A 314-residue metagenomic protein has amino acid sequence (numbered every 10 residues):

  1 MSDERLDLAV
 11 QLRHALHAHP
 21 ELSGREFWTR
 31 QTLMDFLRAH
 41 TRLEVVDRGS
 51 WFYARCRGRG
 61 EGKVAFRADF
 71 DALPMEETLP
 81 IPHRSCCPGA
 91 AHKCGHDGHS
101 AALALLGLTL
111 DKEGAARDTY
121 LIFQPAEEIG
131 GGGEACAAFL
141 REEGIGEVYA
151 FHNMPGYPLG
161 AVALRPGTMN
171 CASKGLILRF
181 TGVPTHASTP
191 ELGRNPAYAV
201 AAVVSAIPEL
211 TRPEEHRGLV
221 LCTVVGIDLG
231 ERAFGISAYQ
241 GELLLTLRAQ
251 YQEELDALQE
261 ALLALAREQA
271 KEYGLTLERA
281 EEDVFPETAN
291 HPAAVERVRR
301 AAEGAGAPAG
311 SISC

Functional and structural regions predicted by a protein language model:
M1-H92, D97, A101-R117: Acidic/His- and Gly-rich active-site-bordering loop/insert found across diverse amide/peptide-bond hydrolases
E4, G24, W28, T32 (+12 more regions): Conserved active-site and cofactor/substrate-binding residues in soluble primary-metabolism enzymes
V10, M34, A104-L108, E134-A137 (+7 more regions): Predominant activation on well-ordered alpha-helical scaffold segments within soluble catalytic domains
E21, D69-D71, A126, M154 (+1 more regions): Active-site beta-loop-alpha junctions enriched in small/polar residues
F52, L73-M75, P80-A91, D97-G98 (+2 more regions): Histidine/acidic-residue-rich, glycine-tolerant segments that coordinate divalent metal ions
A201-C314: Metal-dependent amide/peptide-bond hydrolase catalytic core, centered on the "pita-bread" metallohydrolase fold
